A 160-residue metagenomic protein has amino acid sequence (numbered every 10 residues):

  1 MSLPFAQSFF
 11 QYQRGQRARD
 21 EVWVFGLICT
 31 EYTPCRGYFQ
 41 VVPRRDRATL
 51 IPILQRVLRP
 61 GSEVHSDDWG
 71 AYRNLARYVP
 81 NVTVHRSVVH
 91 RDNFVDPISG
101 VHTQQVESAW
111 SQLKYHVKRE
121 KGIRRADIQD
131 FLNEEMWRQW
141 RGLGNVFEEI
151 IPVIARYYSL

Functional and structural regions predicted by a protein language model:
M1-L160: Residue-level recognition of single "structural anchor" positions that define or cap local secondary structure
